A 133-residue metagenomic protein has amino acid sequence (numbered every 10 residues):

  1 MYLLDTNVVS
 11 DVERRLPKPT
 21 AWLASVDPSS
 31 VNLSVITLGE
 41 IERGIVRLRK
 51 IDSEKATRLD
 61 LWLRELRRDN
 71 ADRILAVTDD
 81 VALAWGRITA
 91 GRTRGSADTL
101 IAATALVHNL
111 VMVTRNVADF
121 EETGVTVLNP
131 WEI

Functional and structural regions predicted by a protein language model:
M1-T37, R47-E65, I133: Short, well-structured N-terminal submotif of metal-dependent ribonuclease cores
D5, E40, D98, N116-D119: Acidic active-site catalytic centers that drive phospho-/nucleotidyl reactions and related ester hydrolyses
V9, L38-I41, A82, F120: A generic structural signal for short hydrophobic patches within well-formed alpha-helices
V35-I36, T78, N116, W131: Residues at the C-termini of beta-strands that transition into short coil/loop
R43-L48, T57, R68-R115: Active-site neighborhoods of divalent-metal-dependent phosphate/nucleic-acid chemistry enzymes
V111, A118, I133: Flexible glycine-rich beta->alpha loop in the catalytic core of nucleotide-sugar glycosyltransferases
